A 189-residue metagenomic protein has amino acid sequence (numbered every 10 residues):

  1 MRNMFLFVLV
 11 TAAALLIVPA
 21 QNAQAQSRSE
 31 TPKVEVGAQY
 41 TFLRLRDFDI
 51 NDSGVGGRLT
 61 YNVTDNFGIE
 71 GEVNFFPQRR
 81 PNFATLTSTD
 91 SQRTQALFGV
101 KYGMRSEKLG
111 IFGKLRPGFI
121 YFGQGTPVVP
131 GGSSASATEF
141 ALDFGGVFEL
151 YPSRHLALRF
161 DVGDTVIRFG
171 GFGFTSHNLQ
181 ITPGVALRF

Functional and structural regions predicted by a protein language model:
M1-E30: Cleavable N-terminal export/targeting peptides
I17, R79-R80, R168-F169: A short hydrophobic/aromatic micro-motif that marks alpha-helical segments and, especially, helix-coil
Q26, G37, F42, T60-P130 (+4 more regions): Gram-negative (and chloroplast) outer-membrane scaffold detector with strong preference for beta-barrel transmembrane
V34-T60: N-terminal targeting signals for Sec/Tat export/insertion, comprising classic cleavable signal peptides
R44-S53, T85, E107, F169-S176: Solvent-exposed loop/turn segments connecting transmembrane beta-strands in outer-membrane beta-barrel proteins
G132-S134, G173: Active-site cleft segment of glycoside hydrolase catalytic domains centered on the general acid/base Glu
Y151-A157, G163-F172, S176-N178: Subset of outer-membrane beta-barrel
